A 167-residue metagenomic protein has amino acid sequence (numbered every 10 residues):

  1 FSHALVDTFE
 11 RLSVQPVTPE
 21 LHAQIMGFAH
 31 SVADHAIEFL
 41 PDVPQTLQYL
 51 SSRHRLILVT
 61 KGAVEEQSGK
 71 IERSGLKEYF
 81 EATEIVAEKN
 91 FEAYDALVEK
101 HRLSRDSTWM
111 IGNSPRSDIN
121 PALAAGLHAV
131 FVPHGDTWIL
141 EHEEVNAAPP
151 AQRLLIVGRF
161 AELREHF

Functional and structural regions predicted by a protein language model:
F1-S31: A metal-dependent, Asp-based hydrolase signature
G27-A33, F80-E84: Glycine-rich phosphate-binding "P-loop"
P44, Q48, A63-F167: Asp-based, Mg2+/Mn2+-dependent phosphohydrolase catalytic module
R53-H54, G126: Glycine-centered short loops/turns at secondary-structure junctions
H54-I57, R105-S107: Short beta-strand/loop segments at the ligand-binding rim of alpha/beta enzyme cores
T60: Conserved phosphate-coupling serine/threonine residues in phosphotransfer and NTP-handling enzymes
